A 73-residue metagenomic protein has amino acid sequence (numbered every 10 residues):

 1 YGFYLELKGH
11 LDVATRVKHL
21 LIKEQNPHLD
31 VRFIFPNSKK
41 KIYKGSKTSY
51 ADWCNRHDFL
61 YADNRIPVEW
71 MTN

Functional and structural regions predicted by a protein language model:
Y1-L5, L21, L29-D30: Active-site beta-strand-loop-beta-strand hairpin of nuclease catalytic cores that positions key catalytic residues
E6-K18: Active-site-adjacent loop/helix micro-motif of nuclease/hydrolase catalytic cores
K8, N37, R65: Residues at the C-termini of beta-strands that transition into short coil/loop
H10-D12, S38-K41: Short Gly/Pro-enriched loop/turn and capping motifs at secondary-structure junctions
H19-K23, A51: Generic structural signal for well-ordered alpha-helices, preferentially at hydrophobic/aromatic core positions
R32-P36: Short internal beta-strands
K40-N73: Domain-level recognition of nuclease-like catalytic cores that cleave nucleotide substrates
